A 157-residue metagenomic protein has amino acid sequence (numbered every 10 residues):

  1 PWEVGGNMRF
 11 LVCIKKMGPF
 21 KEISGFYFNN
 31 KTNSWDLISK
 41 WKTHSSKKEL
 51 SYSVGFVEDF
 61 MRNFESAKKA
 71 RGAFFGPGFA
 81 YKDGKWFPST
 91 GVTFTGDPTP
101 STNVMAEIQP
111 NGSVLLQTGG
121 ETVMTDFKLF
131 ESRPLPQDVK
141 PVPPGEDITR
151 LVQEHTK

Functional and structural regions predicted by a protein language model:
W2-L37: Carbohydrate-binding surfaces in secreted/extracellular proteins
S39-K157: Ligand-recognition surfaces built from glycine- and aromatic
